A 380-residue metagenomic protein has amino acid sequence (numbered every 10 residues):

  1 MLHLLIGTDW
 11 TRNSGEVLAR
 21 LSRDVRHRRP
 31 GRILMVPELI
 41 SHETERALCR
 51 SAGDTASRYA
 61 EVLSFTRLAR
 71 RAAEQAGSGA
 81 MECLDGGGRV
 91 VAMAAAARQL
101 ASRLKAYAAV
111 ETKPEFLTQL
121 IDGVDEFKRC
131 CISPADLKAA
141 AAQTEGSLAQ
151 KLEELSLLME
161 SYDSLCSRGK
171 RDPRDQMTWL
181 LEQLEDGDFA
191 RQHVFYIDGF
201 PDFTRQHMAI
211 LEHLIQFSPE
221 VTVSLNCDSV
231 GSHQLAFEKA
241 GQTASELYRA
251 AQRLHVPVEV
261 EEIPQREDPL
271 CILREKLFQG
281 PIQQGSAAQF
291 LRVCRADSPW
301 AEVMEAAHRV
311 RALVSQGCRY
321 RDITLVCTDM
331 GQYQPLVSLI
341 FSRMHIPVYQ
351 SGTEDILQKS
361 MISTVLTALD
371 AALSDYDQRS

Functional and structural regions predicted by a protein language model:
M1-A47, S57, G187-Y196, P201-R379: Conserved motor-region signature of P-loop NTPase helicases/translocases
V17, L39-T44, C49-A190, E238-G241 (+1 more regions): Basic/charged alpha-beta structural segments of nucleotide/phosphate-handling enzymes
